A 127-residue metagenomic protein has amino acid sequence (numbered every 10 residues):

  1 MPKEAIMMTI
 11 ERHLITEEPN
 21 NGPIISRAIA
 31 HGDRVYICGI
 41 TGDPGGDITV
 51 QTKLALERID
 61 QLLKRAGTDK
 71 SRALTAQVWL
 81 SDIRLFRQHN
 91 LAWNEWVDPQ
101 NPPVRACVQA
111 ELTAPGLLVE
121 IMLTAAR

Functional and structural regions predicted by a protein language model:
P2-L74, L80-R127: N-terminal presequence-like segments and the immediate start of the first folded domain
